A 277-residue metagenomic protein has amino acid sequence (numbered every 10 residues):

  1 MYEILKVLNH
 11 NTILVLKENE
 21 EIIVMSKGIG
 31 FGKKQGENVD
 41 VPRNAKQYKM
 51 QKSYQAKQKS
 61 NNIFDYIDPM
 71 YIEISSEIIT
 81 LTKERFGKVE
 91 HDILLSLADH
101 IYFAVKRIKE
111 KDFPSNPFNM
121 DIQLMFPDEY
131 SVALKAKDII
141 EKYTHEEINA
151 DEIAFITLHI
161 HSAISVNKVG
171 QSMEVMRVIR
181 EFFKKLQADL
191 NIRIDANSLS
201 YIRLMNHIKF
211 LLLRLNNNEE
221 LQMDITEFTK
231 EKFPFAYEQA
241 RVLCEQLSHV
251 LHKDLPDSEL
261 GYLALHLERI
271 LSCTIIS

Functional and structural regions predicted by a protein language model:
M1-S277: A cross-family "folded-core" feature that marks the main globular domain of proteins
